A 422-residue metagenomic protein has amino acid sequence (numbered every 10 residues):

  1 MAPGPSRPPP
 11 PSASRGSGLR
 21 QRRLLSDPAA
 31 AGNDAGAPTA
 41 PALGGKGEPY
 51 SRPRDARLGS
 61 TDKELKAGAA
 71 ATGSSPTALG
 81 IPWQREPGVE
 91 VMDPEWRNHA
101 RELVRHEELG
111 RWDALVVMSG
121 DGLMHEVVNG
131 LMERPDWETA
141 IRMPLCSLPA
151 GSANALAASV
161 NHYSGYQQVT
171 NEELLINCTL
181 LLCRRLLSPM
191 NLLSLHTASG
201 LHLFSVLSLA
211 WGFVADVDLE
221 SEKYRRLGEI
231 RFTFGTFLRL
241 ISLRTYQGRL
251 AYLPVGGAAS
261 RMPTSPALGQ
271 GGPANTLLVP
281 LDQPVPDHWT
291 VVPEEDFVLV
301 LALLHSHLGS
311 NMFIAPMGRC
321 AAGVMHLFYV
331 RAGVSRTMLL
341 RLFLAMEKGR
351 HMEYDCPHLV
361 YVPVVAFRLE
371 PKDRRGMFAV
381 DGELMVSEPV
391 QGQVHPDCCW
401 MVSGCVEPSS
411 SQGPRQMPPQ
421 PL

Functional and structural regions predicted by a protein language model:
M1-M118, H125, N129-M132, T139 (+3 more regions): ATP/NTP phosphate-donor binding region
A2, A71-G73, P94-W96, L109 (+2 more regions): Catalytic core of DAGKc-family lipid kinases
A35, A42, A56, A67 (+12 more regions): Structural signal for hydrophobic/aromatic residues that build the beta-strand cores of folded beta-sheet domains
P82-Q84, D381, G392-L422: C-terminal helix/juxtamembrane-tail motif
L181-R185, T233-P254, S306-H307, A322-M377 (+1 more regions): Catalytic phosphate-donor-binding core of small-molecule kinases
M262, N311-A315, M338-R341, A379-D381 (+2 more regions): Short conserved micro-motifs at the rims of enzyme active sites and ligand-binding pockets
V291-L299, L308-G318, R331: Non-catalytic interaction/regulatory modules that flank or connect domains
V386-V390: Short, solvent-exposed S/T- and G/P-enriched segments that are highly enriched in secreted/extracellular and lumenal
